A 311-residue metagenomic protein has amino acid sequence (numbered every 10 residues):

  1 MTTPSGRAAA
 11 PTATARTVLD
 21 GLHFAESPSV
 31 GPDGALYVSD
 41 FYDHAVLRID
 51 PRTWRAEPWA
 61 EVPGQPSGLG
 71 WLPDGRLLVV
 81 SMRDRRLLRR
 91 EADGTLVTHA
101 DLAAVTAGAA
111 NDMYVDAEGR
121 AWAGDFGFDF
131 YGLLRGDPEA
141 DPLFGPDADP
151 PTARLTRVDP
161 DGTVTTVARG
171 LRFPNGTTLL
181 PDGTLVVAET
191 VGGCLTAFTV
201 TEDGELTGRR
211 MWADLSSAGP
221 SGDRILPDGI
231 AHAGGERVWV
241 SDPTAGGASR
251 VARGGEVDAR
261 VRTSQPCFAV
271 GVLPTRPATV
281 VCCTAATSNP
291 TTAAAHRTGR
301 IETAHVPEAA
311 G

Functional and structural regions predicted by a protein language model:
M1-A13, F41-D43, A148-R154: Blade/loop signatures of beta-propeller domains
T2-H23, R209-A213: A short helix->beta-strand "capping" segment at the edge of beta-propeller domains
L19-L36, V62-S81, R86, A103-A121 (+5 more regions): Beta-rich, blade/repeat-based domains predominating in secreted/periplasmic proteins but also intracellular
F41, M82-R83, F126-F128, T190 (+3 more regions): Short loop/turn segments immediately following the C-termini of beta-strands
A45-L47, R86-L88, A153-T156, C194-T196 (+2 more regions): A short loop-to-beta-strand structural motif that recurs across blades of beta-propeller domains
D50-W54, R90-T95, V158-G162, V200-G204 (+2 more regions): Short loop/turn segments that connect beta-strands within beta-propeller blades
A123-P150, A285-T298: Short, conserved, GDST-rich strand-edge loop motifs in beta-rich repeat architectures
G193-C194, F198, A213-R253: Loop/turn-rich, solvent-exposed surfaces of beta-rich toroidal or solenoidal domains
